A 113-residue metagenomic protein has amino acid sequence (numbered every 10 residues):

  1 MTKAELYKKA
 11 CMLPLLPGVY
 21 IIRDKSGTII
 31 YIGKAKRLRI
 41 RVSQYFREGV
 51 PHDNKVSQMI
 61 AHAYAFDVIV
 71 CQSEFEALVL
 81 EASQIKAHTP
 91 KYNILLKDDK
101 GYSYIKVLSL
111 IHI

Functional and structural regions predicted by a protein language model:
M1-I111: Acidic, glycine-enriched active-site microenvironments
